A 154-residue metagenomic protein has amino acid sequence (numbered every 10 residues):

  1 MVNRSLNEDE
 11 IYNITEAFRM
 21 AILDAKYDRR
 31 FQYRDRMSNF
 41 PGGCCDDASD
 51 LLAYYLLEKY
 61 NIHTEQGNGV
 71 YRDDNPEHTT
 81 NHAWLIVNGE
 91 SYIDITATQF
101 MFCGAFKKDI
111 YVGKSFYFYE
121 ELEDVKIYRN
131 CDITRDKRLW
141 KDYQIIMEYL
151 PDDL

Functional and structural regions predicted by a protein language model:
M1-L154: A structural boundary/capping signal
